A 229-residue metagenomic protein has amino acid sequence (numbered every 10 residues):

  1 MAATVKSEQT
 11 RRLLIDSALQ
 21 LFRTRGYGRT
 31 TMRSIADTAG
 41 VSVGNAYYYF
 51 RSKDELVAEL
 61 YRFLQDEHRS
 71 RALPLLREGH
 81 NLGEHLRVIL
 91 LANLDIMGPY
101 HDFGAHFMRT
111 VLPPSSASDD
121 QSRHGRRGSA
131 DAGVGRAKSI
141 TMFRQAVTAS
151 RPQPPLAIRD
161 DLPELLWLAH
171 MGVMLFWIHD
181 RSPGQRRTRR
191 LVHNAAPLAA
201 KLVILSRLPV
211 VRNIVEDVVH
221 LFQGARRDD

Functional and structural regions predicted by a protein language model:
A2, L13, S17, L21-E55 (+2 more regions): Helix-turn-helix
V5-T10: Short, Lys/Arg-enriched anionic-surface-contact patches
L13, V88, H106, D161-A169 (+2 more regions): Amphipathic alpha-helical interaction segments
E59, L73-R109, P113-P114, D120-S129 (+2 more regions): Hydrophobic alpha-helical connector segments
S118-P152, D160-G172, R190, A196-A200: Amphipathic alpha-helical packing segments from all-alpha helical-bundle domains
T141, H179-D229: C-terminal peripheral helix-coil segments that are non-catalytic and often amphipathic
S150-A157, F176-R186: Inter-helical turn/loop segments and adjacent helix faces that build the functional surface of alpha-helical bundle
